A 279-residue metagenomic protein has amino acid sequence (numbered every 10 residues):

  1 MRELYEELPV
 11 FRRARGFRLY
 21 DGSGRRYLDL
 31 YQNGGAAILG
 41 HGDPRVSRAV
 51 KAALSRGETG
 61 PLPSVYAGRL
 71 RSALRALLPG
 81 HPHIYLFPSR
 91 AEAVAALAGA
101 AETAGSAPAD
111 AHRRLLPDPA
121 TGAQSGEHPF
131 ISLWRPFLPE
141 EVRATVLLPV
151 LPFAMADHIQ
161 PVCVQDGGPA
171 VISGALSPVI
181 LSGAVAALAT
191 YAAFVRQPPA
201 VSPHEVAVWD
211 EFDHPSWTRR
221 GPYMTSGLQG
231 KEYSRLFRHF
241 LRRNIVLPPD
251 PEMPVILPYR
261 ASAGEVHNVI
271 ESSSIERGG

Functional and structural regions predicted by a protein language model:
M1-R18, I38, A53, A67 (+2 more regions): Active-site-adjacent loop/helix segments that line or gate small-molecule/cofactor pockets in enzymes
D21-G22: Short, acidic, Ser/Thr-enriched surface-loop or helix-capping motifs
R25-L28, Q32-V65, S72-H83: Glycine-rich phosphate-binding segment of PLP-dependent enzymes
R45, A49-A53, V208-F212, R235-I245 (+1 more regions): Generic non-transmembrane alpha-helical segments
R75-A111: Short loop-beta-helix segment that forms the pyridoxal 5′-phosphate
A98-V150, E252-M253: Active-site phosphate-binding strand-loop segment of PLP-dependent enzymes
L116-H128, P139, D210-A263, H267: Conserved C-terminal alpha-helix-loop-beta "cap" of PLP-dependent enzymes that closes/shapes the active-site mouth
G126-P129, W134-R220, T225, G230: Active-site C-terminal subdomain of aminotransferase-like
